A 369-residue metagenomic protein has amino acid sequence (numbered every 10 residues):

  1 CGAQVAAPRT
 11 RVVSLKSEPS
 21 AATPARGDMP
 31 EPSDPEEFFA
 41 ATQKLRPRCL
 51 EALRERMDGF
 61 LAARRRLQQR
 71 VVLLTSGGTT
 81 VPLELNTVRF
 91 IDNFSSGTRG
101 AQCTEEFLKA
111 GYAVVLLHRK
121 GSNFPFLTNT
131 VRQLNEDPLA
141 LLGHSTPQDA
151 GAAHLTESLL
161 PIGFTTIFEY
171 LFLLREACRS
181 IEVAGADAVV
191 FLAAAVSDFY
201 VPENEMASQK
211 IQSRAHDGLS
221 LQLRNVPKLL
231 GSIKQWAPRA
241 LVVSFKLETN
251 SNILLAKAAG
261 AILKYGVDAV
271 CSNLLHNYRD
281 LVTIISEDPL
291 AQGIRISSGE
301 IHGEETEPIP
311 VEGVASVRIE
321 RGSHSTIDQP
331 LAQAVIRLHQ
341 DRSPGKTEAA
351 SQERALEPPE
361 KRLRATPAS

Functional and structural regions predicted by a protein language model:
C1-Q4: Low-complexity, disordered terminal segments
R9-P19, P24-S369: A cross-family phosphate/adenosyl-ligand binding-site feature
